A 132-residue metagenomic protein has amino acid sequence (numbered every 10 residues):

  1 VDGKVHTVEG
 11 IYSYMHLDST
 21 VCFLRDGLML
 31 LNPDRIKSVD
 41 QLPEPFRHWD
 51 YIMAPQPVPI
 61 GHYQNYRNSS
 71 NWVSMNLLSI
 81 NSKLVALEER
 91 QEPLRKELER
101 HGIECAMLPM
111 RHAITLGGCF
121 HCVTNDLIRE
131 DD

Functional and structural regions predicted by a protein language model:
V1-D132: The feature marks the mature, well-folded catalytic cores of soluble enzymes
